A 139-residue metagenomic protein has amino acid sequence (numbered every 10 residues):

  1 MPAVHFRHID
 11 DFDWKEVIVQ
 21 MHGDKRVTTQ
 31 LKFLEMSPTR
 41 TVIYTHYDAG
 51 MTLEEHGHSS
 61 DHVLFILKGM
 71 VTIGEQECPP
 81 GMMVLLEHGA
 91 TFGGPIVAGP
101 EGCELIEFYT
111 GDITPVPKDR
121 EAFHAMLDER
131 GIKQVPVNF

Functional and structural regions predicted by a protein language model:
M1-T39, E121-M126, I132-F139: A short, N-terminal "cap"/entry segment at the start of jelly-roll beta-barrel domains of the cupin/DSBH fold
R26-Q30, S37-G57, H88-T91: Conserved short histidine dyad/triad with adjacent acidic residue
S37, T72-G74, G99: Short strand-coil-strand connectors
G57-S59, Q76-C78, V97-G99: Short glycine/proline-enriched turns and hinge-like loops at secondary-structure junctions
H58-I73: Glycine- and acidic-residue-biased ligand/ion/polar-headgroup-sensing regions
I73-G93: Short acidic-glycine-tyrosine-enriched beta hairpin
G93, G99-F139: Double-stranded beta-helix
